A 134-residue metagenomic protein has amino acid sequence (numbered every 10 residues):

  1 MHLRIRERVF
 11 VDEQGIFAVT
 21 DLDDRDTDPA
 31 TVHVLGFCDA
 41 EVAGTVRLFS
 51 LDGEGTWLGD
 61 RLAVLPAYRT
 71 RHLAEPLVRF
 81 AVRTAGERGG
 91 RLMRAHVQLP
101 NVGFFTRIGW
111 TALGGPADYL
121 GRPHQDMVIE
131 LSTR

Functional and structural regions predicted by a protein language model:
M1-E41, T133-R134: Short amphipathic alpha-helix that is part of the acyltransferase structural core
R6, F105, W110: Conserved active-site tyrosine of GNAT-family acetyltransferases
D28, G53-G55, Y119-P123: Short acidic/glycine-enriched loop/turn segments that link adjacent beta-strands
L35, A40-S50, T56-A63: Conserved beta-strand in the GNAT
D60, L65-R69, R107: Acidic/histidine-enriched, beta-strand-rich ligand/metal-binding domains
V64, T70-R83: Conserved acetyl-CoA-binding loop-helix of GNAT-fold acetyltransferases
V78, T84-Q98: Conserved GNAT acetyl-CoA-binding A-motif
H96, T111-V128: Conserved catalytic-core motifs of GNAT/GCN5-like acyltransferases
